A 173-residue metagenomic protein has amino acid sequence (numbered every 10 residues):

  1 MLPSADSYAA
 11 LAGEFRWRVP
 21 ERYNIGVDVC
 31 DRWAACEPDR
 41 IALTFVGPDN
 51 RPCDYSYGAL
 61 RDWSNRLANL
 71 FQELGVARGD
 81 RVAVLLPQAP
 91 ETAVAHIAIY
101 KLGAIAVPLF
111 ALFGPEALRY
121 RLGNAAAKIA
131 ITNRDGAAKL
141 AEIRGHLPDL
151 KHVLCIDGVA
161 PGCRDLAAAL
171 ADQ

Functional and structural regions predicted by a protein language model:
M1-P3, L85-P87, F110-L112: Short low-complexity stretches enriched in small and charged residues
M1-Y55, A59-Q72, A137, G145-D149 (+1 more regions): N-lobe entry segment of adenylate-forming
F15-R16, D31, L166-Q173: Short alpha-helical interface patches
D39-I97, G114-R119, D165-A171: Conserved AMP-binding/adenylate-forming core of the ANL superfamily
E73, V94-I97, K101-A168: Structural core segment of the AMP-binding/adenylate-forming
